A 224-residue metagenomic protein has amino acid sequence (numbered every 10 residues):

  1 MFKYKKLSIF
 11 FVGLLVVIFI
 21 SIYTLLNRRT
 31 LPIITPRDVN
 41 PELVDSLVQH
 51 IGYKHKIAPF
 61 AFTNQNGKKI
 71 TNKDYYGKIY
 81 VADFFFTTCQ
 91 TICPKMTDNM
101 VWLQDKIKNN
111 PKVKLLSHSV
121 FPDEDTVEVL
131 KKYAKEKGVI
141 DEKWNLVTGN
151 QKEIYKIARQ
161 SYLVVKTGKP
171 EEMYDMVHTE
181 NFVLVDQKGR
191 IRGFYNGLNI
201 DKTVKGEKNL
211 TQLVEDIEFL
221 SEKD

Functional and structural regions predicted by a protein language model:
M1-I57, D224: N-terminal targeting signals for export/organelle localization
L31-N40, V48, N145-K152, T179-N181 (+2 more regions): Periplasmic c-type cytochrome electron-transfer domains
H55-I57, K78-I79, V177-T179: Short, small/polar residue-rich loop motifs at catalytic or cofactor-binding pockets
A61-F62, L184: Hydrophobic beta-strand positions
I70-M100, L115-L116: Short active-site neighborhood of thiol/selenol oxidoreductases, capturing the structured segment around
T97-I157: Structural microenvironment flanking redox-active thiols in thiol-disulfide oxidoreductases
W144, Y155, S161-T167, V177-V183: Structural micro-motif
P170-D224: Thiol-/selenol-based redox modules, centered on thioredoxin-like and closely related oxidoreductase domains
